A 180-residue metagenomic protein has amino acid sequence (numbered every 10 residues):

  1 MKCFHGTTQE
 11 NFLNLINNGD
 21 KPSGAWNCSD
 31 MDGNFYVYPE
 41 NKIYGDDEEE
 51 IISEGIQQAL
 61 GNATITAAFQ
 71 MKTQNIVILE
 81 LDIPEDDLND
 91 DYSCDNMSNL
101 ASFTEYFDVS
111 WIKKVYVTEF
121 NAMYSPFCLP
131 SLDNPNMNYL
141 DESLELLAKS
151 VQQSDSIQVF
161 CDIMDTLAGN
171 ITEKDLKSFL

Functional and structural regions predicted by a protein language model:
M1-Y36, G45, E49: ADP-ribose/NAD+-binding catalytic cleft of ART/PARP-like enzymes
C3-F4, L15, F35-E40, I76-L81 (+1 more regions): Hydrophobic beta-strand residues in large extracellular and virion-surface proteins
E10, N41-Y44, E85-L88: Short, charged/polar surface micro-motifs in flexible loops or helix N-caps
F12-L13, D20, I43, V115 (+2 more regions): Amphipathic alpha-helical interaction segments
L13-N18, E54, Q58, S178: Charged/polar, solvent-exposed surface patches and flexible loops
G33, I43, E50, N136 (+1 more regions): Bulky hydrophobic/aromatic packing residues
P39-T66: Short active-site loop/helix that positions an aromatic residue
Q57-L180: Active-site and NAD+-binding cores of ADP-ribose-processing enzymes
